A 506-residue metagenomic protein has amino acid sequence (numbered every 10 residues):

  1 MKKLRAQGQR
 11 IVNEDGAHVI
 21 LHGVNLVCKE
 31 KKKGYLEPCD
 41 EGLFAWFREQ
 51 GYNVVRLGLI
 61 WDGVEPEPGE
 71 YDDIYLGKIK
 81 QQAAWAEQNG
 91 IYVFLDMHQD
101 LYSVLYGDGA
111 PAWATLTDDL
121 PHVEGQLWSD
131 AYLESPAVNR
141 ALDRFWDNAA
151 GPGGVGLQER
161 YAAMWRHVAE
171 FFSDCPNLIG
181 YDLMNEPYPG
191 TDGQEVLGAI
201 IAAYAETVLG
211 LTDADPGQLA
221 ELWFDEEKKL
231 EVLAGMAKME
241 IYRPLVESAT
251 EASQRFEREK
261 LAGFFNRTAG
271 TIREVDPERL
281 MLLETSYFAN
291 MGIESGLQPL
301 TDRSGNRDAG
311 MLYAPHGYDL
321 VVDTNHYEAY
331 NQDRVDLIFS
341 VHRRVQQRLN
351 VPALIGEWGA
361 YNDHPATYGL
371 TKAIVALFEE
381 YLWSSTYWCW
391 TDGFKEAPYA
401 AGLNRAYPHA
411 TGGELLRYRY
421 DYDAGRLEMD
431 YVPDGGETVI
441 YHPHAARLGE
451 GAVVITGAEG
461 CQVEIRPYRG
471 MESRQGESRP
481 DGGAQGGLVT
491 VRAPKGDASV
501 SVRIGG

Functional and structural regions predicted by a protein language model:
K3-A6, R10-L21, N25-G270, E274-R279 (+1 more regions): Active-site mouth of glycoside hydrolases
H18, K31-G34, V322-D323, Y327 (+1 more regions): Right-handed parallel beta-helix/beta-spiral solenoid domain characteristic of secreted/periplasmic
H22, L312-Y318, T324, Y330-R405: Substrate-binding cleft of secreted/luminal carbohydrate-active enzymes
F44-G51, F172-S173, P299-A309, R343-N350 (+1 more regions): Acidic (Asp/Glu)-rich catalytic clusters
N185-P189, T285, I293-Q298, N362-F378: C-terminal/domain-terminus segments
K228-E247, P299-N331: Aromatic- and acid-rich polysaccharide-binding/catalytic face of secreted or lumenal carbohydrate-active enzymes
T367-A452: Extended, alpha-helix-rich binding/interface surfaces that flank or overlap catalytic cores and mediate recognition
Y422-G506: C-terminal beta-sandwich/jelly-roll accessory domains of carbohydrate-active enzymes
